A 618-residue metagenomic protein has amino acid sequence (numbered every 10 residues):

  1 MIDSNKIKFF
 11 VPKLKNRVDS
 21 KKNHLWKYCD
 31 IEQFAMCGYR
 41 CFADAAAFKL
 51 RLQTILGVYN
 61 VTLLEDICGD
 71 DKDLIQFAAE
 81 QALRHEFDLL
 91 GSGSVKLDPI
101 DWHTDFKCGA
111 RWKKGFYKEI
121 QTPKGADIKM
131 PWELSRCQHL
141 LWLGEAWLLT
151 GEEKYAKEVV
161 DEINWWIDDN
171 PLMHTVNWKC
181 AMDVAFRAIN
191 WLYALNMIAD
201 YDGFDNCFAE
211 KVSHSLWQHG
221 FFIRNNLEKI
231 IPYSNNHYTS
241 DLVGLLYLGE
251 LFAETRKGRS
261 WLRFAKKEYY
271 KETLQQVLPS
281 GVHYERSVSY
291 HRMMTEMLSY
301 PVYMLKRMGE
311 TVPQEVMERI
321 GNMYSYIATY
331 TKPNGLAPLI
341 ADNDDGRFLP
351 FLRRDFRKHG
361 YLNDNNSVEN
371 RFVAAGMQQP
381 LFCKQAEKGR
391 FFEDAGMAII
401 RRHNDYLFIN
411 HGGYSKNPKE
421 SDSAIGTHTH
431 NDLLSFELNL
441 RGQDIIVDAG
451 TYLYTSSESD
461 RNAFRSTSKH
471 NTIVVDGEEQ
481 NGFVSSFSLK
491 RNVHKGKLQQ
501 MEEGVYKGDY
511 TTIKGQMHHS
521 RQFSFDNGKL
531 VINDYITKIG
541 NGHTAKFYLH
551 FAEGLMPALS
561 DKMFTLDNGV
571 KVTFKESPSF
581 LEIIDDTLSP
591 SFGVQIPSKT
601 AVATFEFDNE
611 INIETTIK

Functional and structural regions predicted by a protein language model:
M1-F9: Boundary detector for helix-to-coil junctions that initiate low-complexity/charged tails
P12, N16-T122, K129-E133, L149: Extended, charge-enriched "interface" segments that sit outside catalytic cores
A110-K114, I120-Q121, D127-I320: Aromatic-lined, polymer-binding surfaces characteristic of secreted/periplasmic polysaccharide-degrading enzymes
A185, P350-R353, G360-N365, T455-K618: CBM-like, beta-strand-rich accessory domains located in the C-terminal region of large, secreted polysaccharide-active
N235-Y238, Y290-H291, H428-S435, H470-N471 (+1 more regions): Histidine-centered active-site/metal-ligand motif
V282-I445, Q499-G504, E606-D608: Carbohydrate-active enzyme catalytic cores, enriched for enzymes that act on polyanionic acidic polysaccharides
R286, I409, V447-A449, L566 (+1 more regions): Short capping micro-motif at the N-terminus of alpha-helices
Y406-L498: Catalytic core of carbohydrate-active enzymes
